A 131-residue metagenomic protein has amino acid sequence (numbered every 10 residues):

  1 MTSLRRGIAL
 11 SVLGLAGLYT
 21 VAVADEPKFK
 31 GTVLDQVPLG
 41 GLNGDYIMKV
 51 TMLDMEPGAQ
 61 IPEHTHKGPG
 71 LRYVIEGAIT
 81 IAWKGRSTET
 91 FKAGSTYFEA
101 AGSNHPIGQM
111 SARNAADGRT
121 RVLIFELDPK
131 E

Functional and structural regions predicted by a protein language model:
M1-A9: Bacterial N-terminal signal peptides that target proteins for export
A9-L18: Bacterial N-terminal signal peptides
L18-E26: Sec/Tat signal peptide C-region and signal peptidase I cleavage site
K28-P62, T120, F125: A short glycine-rich, His/Asp/Glu-containing loop-to-beta-strand
D45, T65, Y73, T90 (+1 more regions): Extracellular/periplasmic catalytic domains that process cell-envelope and extracellular macromolecules
M55-E56, G85-N104: Short acidic-glycine-tyrosine-enriched beta hairpin
K67-R86, S95: Glycine- and acidic-residue-biased ligand/ion/polar-headgroup-sensing regions
T88, A101-E131: Ligand-binding loop in jelly-roll beta-barrel domains
